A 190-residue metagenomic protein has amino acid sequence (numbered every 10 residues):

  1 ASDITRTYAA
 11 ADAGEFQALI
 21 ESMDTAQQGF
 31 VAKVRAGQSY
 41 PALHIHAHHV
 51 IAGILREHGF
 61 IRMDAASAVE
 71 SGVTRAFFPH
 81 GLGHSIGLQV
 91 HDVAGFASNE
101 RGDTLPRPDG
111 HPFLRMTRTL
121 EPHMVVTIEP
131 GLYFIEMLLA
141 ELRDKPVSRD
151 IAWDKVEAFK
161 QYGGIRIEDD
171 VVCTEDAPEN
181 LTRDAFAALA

Functional and structural regions predicted by a protein language model:
A1-A190: Active-site neighborhoods and metal-handling regions in enzymes and metal-associated proteins
